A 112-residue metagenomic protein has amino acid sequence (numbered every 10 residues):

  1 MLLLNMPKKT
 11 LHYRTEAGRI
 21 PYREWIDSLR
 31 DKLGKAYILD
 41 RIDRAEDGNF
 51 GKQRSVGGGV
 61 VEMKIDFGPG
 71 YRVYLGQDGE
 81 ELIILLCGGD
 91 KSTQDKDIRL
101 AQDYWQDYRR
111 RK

Functional and structural regions predicted by a protein language model:
M1-P69, G79-I83, D90-K112: Basic, Lys/Arg-enriched alpha-helical interface segments
R72-G76: Short, surface-exposed beta-strand/loop micro-motifs that present aromatic residues
